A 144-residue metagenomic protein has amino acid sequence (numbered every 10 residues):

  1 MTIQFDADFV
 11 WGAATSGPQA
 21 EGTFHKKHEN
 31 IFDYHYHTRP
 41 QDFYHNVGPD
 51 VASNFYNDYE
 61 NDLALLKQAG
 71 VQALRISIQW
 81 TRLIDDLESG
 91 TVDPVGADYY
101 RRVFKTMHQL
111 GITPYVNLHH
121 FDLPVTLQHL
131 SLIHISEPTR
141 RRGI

Functional and structural regions predicted by a protein language model:
M1-A69: N-terminal carbohydrate-binding accessory modules
T15, S77, T139: Ser/Thr-centric signal marking residues that sit in or immediately flank functional binding/regulatory motifs
Q19-E21, R82-D85, L123: Flexible loop/turn segments at secondary-structure boundaries
F24, D86-L87, T126-L127: Short, conserved acidic/polar surface loops in the N-terminal third of protein domains
L63-A69, L74-H119: Aromatic-lined substrate-binding rim segments of carbohydrate-active enzymes
S89-T91, H129-L132: Short low-complexity, flexible loop/linker segments enriched in glycine and/or proline with clustered acidic
H120-L130: Catalytic cores of eukaryotic secretory-pathway lumenal/extracellular enzymes that build and remodel glycoconjugates
I133-I144: Single conserved hydrophobic/aromatic residue that forms the stacking wall/gate of nucleotide- or nucleobase-binding
